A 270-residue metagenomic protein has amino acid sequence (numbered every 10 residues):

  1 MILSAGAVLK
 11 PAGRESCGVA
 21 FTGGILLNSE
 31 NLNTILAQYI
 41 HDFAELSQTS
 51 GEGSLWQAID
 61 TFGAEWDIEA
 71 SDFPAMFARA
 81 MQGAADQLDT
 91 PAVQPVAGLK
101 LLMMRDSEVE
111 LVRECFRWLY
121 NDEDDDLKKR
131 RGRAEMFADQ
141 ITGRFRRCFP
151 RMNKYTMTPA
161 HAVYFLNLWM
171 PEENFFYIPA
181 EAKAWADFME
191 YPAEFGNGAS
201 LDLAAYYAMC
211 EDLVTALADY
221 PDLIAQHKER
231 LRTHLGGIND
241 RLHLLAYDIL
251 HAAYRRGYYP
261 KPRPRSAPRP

Functional and structural regions predicted by a protein language model:
P11: Cationic, low-complexity basic patches in intrinsically disordered or flexible, solvent-exposed regions
A20-Y155, P171-P270: An N-terminal alpha-helical hairpin/helix-loop-helix interaction module that forms a charged, gly/pro-flexible surface
V163: Cytochrome P450 catalytic-core helices
N167-L168: Hydrophobic/aromatic-rich effector regions of fungal transcription factors
